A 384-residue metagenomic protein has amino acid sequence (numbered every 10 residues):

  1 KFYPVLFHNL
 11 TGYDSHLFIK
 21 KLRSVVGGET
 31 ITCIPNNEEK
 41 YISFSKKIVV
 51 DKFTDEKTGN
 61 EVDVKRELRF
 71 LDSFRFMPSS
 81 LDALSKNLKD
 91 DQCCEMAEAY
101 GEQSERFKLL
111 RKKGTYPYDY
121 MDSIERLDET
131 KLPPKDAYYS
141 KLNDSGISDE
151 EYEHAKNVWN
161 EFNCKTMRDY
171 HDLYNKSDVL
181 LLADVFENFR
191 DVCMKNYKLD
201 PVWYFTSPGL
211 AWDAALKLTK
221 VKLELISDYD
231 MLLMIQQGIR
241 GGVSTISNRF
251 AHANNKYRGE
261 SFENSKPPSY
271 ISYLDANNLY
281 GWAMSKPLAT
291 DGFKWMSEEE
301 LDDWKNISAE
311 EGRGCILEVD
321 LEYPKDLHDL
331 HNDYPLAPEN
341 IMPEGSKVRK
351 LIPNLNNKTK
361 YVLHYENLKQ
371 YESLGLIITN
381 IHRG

Functional and structural regions predicted by a protein language model:
K1-G384: Conserved acidic
